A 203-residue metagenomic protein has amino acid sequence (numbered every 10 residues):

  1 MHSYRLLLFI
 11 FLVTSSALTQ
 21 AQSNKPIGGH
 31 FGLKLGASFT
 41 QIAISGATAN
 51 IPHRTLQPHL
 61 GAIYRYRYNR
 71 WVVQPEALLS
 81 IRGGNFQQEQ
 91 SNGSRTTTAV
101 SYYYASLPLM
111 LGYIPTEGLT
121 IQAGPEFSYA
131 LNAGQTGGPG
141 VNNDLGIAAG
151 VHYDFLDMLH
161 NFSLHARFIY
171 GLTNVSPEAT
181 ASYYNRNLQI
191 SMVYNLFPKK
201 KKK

Functional and structural regions predicted by a protein language model:
M1-K34, M192-L196: Bacterial Sec-dependent N-terminal signal peptides
A21-V73, I169, N195: Short glycine/proline- and aromatic-enriched beta-strand/turn motifs that initiate or cap beta-hairpins
P26, R67-W71, I114-E117, L156-L159 (+1 more regions): Outer-membrane beta-barrel channels and translocator barrels
I27-G29, P52-P58, S101-A105, P139-I147 (+1 more regions): Residues that define the transmembrane beta-barrel architecture of outer-membrane proteins
L33-A37, P58-Y66, A77-L79, A105-Y113 (+4 more regions): Residues on the lipid-exposed face of transmembrane beta-strands in outer-membrane beta-barrel proteins
S38-I42, S80-G84, S128-N132, I169-T173 (+1 more regions): Structural signature of outer-membrane beta-barrel domains
A43-A49, F86-G93, A133-P139, V175-A181: Outer-membrane beta-barrel translocator domains and adjoining extracellular loop/strand segments of Gram-negative
E76, N142-K203: Predominantly the C-terminal beta-signal and adjacent terminal strand-loop region of outer-membrane beta-barrel
